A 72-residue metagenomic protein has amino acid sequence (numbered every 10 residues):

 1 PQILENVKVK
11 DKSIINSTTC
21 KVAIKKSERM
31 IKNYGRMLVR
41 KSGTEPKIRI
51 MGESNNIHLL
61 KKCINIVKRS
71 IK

Functional and structural regions predicted by a protein language model:
P1-K72: Phosphate-binding and adjacent anionic-ligand microenvironments
